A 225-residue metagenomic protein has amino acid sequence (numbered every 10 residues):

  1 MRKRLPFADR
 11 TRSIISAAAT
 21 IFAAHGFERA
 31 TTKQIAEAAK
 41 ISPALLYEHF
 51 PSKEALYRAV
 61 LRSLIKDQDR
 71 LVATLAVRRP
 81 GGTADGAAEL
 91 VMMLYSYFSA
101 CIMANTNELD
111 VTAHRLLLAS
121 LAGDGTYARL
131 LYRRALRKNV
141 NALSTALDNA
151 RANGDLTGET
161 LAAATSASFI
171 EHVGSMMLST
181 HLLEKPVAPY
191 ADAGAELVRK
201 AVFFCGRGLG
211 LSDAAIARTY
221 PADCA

Functional and structural regions predicted by a protein language model:
M1-D9, V72-G81, A215-A225: N-terminal intrinsically disordered/low-complexity leader segments
R2, E108-D110, H114, A128-V140 (+2 more regions): Hydrophobic/aromatic-rich alpha-helical bundle segments in the mid-to-C-terminal region
R2, S13, I21-S63: Helix-turn-helix
A59, A73-T112, A163-A167, V198: Hydrophobic alpha-helical connector segments
V60, R70, R78, L209-A214: Alpha-helical bundle regulatory/interaction domains
D67-L71, L75, E108, S120 (+4 more regions): A short secondary-structure junction motif
S96-N107, R115-G123, F204-G210: Helix-loop "lid/cap" segments that line or gate small-molecule binding pockets
